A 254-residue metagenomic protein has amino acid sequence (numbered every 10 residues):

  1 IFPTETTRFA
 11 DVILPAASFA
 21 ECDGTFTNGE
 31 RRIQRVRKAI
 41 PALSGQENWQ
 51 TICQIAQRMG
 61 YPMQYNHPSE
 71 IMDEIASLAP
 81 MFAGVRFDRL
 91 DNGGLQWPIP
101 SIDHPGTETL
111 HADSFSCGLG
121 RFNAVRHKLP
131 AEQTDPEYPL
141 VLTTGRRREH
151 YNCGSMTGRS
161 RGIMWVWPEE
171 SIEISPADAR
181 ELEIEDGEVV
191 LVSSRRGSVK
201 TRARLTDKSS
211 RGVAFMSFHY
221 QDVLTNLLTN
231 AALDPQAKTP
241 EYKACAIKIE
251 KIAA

Functional and structural regions predicted by a protein language model:
I1-A83, G145-A254: Non-catalytic alpha/beta scaffold blocks inside enzyme catalytic domains
P68-G162: Long, low-complexity segments enriched in small/aliphatic residues
